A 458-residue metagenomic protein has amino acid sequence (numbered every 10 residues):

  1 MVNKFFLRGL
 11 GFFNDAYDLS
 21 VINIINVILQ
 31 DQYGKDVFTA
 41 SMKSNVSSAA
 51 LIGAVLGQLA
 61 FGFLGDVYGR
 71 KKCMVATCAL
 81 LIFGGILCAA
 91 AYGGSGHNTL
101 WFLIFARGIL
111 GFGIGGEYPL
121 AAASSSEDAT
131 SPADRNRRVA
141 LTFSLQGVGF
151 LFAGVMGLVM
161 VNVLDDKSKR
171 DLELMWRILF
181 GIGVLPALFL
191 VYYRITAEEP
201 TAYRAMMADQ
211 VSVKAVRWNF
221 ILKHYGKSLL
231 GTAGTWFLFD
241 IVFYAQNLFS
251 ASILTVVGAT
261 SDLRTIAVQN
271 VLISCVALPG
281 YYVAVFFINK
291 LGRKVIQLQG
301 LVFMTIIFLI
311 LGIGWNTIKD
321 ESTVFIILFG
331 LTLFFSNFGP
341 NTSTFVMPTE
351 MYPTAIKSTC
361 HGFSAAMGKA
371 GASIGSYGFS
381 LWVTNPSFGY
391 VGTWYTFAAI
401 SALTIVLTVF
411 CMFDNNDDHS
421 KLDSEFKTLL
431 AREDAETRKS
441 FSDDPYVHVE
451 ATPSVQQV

Functional and structural regions predicted by a protein language model:
M1-V458: Transmembrane-helix signature of 12-pass secondary carriers
